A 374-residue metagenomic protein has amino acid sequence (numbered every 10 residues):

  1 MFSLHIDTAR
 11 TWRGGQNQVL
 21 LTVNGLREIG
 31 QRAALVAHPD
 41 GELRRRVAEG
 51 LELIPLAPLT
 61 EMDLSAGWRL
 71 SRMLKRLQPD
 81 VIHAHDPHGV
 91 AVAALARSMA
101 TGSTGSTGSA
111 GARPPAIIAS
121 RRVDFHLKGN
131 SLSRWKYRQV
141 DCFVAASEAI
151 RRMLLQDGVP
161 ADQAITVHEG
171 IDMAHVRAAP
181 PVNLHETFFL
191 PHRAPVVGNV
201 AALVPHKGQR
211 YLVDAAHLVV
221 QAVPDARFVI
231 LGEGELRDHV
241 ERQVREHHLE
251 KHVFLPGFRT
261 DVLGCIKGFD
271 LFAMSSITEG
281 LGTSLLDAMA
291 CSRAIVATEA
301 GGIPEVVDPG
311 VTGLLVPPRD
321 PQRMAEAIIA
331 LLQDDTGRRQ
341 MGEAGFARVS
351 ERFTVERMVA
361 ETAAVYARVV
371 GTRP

Functional and structural regions predicted by a protein language model:
H5-S65, E235: N-terminal strand-loop element at the rim of the active site of nucleotide-sugar-dependent glycosyltransferases
R13-N24, P195, N199-Q221, F228 (+4 more regions): A conserved mid-protein helix/loop that constitutes part of the nucleotide-sugar donor-binding site
L35-A37, A294-A297, V307: Short hydrophobic beta-strand element within catalytic cores of glycosyltransferases and related nucleotide-activated
P115-A146: A conserved, positively charged/aromatic
V140-T166, I171-H175: A short, active-site helix/loop in glycosyltransferases that binds the activated sugar's phosphate group
V176-P191, F346: A short helix/loop element that forms part of the nucleotide-sugar donor recognition site in Leloir-type
F258, I277: Aromatic "clamp/platform" in nucleotide-sugar-dependent glycosyltransferases that forms part of the donor/acceptor
P309-G310, L314-P321, A330-D335: Conserved acidic donor-binding segment of nucleotide-sugar-dependent glycosyltransferases
